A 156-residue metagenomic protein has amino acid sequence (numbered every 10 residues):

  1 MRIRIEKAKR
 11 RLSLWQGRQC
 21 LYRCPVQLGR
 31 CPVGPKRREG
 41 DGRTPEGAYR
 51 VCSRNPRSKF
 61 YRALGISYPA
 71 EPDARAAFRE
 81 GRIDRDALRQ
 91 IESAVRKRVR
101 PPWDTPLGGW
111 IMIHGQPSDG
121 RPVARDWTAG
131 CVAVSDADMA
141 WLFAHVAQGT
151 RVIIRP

Functional and structural regions predicted by a protein language model:
M1-R2, A8, L28-S53, R98 (+1 more regions): N-terminal post-signal-peptidase region of extra-cytosolic proteins
K7-K9, G108: Residue-level signal for tight coil/turn positions that link beta-strands
S13-W15: Core beta-strand residues in small-molecule sensory/regulatory alpha/beta domains
Q19-C31: Short Gly/aromatic-enriched secondary-structure transition segments
C24-P25, G34, A74-A76: A short, polar/proline- and glycine-enriched secondary-structure boundary/capping micro-motif
S53-P156: Exported/periplasmic cell-wall-interacting domains
